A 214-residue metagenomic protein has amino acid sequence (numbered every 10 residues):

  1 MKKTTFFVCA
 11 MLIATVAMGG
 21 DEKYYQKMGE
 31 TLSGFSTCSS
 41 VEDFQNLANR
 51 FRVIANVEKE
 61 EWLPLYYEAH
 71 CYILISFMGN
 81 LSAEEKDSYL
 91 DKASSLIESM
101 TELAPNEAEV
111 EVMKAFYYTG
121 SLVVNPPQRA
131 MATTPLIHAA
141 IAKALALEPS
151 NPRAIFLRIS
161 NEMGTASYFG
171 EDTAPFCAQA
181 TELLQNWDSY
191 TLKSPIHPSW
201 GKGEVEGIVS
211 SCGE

Functional and structural regions predicted by a protein language model:
M1-T4: Positively charged n-region of N-terminal signal peptides that target proteins for export
I13-V16: N-terminal signal peptide c-region/cleavage motif recognized by signal peptidases
D21-G34, V57-G79, P105-V124, S150-A166 (+1 more regions): Amphipathic alpha-helical repeat scaffolds of TPR domains
S36-F51, E84-S95, M131-H138, C177-L184: Helix-turn-helix repeat elements of alpha-solenoid scaffolds
I54, M100, K143-A144, L183: Canonical positions in the second alpha-helix
D87-I137: Hydrophobic, well-structured mid-protein blocks that either form specific transmembrane helices
R129-S167: A contiguous pocket-lining binding segment that forms or flanks enzyme active sites
